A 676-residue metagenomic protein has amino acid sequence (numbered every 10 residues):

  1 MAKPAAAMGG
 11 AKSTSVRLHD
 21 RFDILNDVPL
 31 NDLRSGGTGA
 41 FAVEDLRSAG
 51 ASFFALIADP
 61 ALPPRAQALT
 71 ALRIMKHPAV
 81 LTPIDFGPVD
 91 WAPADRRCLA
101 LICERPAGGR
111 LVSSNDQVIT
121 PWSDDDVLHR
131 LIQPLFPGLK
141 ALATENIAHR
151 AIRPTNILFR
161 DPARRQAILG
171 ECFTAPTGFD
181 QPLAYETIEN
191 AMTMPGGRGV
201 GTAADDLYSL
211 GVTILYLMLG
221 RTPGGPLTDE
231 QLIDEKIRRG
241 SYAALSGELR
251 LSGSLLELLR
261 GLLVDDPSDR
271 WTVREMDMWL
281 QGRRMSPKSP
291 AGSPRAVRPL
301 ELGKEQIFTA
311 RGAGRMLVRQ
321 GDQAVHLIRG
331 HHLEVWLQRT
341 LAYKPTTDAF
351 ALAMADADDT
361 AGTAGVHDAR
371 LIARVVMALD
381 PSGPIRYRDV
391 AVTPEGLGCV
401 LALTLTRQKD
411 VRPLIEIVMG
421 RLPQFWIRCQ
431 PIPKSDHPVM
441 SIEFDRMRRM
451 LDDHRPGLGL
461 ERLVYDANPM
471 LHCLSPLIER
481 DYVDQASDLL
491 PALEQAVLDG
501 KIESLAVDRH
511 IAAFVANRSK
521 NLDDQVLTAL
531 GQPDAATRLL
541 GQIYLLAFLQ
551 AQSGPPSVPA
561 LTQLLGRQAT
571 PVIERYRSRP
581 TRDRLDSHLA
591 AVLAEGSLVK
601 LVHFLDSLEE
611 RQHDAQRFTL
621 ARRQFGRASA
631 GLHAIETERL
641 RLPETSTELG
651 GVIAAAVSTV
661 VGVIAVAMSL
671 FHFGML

Functional and structural regions predicted by a protein language model:
S15-R17, R21-L81: ATP-binding glycine-rich loop module of kinase domains
T82-L99: Short beta-strand micro-motifs within the conserved protein kinase catalytic domain, predominantly in the N-lobe
R110-S123: AlphaC helix of the protein kinase catalytic domain
L131-I132: Activation segment signature within eukaryotic-like protein kinase domains
L139-D161, Q166-L169: Catalytic-loop of the protein kinase fold
F173-A243, S254: C-lobe/activation-segment region of protein kinase-like
R250-D265: Conserved C-terminal C-lobe helix
L263-E275: A conserved short helix/loop substructure at the end of the activation segment of eukaryotic-like protein kinase domains
